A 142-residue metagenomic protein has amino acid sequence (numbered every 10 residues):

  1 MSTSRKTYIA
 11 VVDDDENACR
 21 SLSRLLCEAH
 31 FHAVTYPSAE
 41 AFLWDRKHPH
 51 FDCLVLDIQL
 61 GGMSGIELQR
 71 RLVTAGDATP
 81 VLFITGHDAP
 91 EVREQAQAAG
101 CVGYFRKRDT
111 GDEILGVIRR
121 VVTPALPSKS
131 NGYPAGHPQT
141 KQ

Functional and structural regions predicted by a protein language model:
M1-A10, E16-S23, D112-Q142: Non-catalytic signal-transmission and effector/linker regions of two-component phosphorelay proteins
T35-C53: Acidic, metal-coordinating helix/loop segments flanking the phosphotransfer/catalytic sites of two-component signaling
P37-S38, S64-E67: Acidic catalytic/metal-coordinating carboxylates
W44, I66-D77: Short amphipathic alpha-helix used as the core "switch/output" element in two-component signaling
D57, T85: Active-site residues of response regulator receiver
E67, D88-F105: Alpha4 helix (beta4-alpha4-beta5 surface) of REC/receiver domains from two-component response regulators
A75, G86-D88: Short, conserved "switch-loop" micro-motifs in signal-transduction and mechanochemical regulators
P90, R108-L115: Conserved two-component signaling phosphotransfer/partner-docking surface
